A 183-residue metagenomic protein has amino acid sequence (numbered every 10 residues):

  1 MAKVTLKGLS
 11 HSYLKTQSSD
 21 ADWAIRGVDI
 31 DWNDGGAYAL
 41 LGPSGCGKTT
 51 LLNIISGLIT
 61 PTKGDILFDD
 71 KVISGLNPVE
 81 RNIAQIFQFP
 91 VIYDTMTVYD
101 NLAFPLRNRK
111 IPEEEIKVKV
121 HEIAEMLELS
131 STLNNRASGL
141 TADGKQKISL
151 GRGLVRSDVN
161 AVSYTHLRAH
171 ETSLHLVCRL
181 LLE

Functional and structural regions predicted by a protein language model:
L41-P43: The feature captures the beta-strand-to-loop junction immediately N-terminal to the Walker
C46, T165-T172: Conserved small/polar residues in nucleotide/adenosyl-binding loops
S56: Helix-to-loop junction immediately C-terminal to a conserved catalytic motif
V72, E114-T132: Conserved ABC ATPase "signature" region
V72-A84, N108, E113-E114: ABC ATPase NBD coupling module
M96-P105, R136: Short coil-to-helix segment of the ABC ATPase nucleotide-binding domain corresponding to the Q-loop/switch region
R136-G144: Conserved ABC ATPase signature
